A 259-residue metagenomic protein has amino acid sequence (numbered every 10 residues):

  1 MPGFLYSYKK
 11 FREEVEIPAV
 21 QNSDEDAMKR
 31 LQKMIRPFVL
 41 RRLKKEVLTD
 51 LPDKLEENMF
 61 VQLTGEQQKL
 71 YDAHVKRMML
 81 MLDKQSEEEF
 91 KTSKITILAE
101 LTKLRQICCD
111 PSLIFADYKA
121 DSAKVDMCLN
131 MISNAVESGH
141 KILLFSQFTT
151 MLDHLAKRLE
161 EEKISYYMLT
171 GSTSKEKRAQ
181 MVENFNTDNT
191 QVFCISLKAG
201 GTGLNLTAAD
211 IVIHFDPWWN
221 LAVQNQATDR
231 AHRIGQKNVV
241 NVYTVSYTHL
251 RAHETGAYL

Functional and structural regions predicted by a protein language model:
M1-K45, Q236-V239: Conserved P-loop NTPase motor "coupling/switch" region that bridges the ATPase
T49-D72, S86-L204: Conserved Helicase C-terminal RecA-like lobe
R77-K84: Cytochrome P450 catalytic domain signature, combining two hallmark sequence patches
T170, F215-W218: Short beta->alpha connector loops at strand-helix junctions that form conserved, small/polar/Pro-enriched
A199, A208, P217, Q236: Short, conserved catalytic or interaction motifs in soluble domains
L204-D216, N241-Y243: A short beta-strand element within the Helicase C-terminal
A222-G235: Conserved SF2 helicase motif VI
T248-T255: Conserved small/polar residues in nucleotide/adenosyl-binding loops
